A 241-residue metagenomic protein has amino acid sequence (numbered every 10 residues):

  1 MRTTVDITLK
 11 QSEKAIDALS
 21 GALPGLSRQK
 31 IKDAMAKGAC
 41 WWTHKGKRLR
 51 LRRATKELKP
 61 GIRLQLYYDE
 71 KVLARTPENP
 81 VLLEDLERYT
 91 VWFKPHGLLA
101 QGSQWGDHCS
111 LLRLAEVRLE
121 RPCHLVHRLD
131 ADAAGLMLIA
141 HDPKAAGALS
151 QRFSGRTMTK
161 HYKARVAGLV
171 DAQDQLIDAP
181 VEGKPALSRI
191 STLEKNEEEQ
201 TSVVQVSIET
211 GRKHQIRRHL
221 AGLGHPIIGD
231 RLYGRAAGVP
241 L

Functional and structural regions predicted by a protein language model:
M1-P185, E194-E197: RNA pseudouridine synthases
L51, S191, V204-S207: Short histidine-centered loop motifs in beta-beta connectors
D107-L111, A115, P143, E199-L241: Pseudouridine synthase
